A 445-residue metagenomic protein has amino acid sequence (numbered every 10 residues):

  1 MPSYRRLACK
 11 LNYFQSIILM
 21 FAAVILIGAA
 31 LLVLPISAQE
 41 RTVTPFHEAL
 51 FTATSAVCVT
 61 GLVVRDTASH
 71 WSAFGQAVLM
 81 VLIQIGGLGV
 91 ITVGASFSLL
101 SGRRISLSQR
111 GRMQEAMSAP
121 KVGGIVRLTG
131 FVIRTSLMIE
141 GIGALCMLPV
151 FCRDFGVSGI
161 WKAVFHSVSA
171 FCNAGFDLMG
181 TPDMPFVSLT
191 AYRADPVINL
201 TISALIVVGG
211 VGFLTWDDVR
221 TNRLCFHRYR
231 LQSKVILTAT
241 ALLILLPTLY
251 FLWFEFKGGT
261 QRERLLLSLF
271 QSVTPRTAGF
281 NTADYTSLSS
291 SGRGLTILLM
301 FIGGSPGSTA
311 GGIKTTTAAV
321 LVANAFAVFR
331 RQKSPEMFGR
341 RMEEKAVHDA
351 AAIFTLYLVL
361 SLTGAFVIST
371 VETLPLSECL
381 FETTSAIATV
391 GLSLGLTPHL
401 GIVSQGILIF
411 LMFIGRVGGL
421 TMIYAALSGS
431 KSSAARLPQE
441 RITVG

Functional and structural regions predicted by a protein language model:
M1-G445: Membrane-proximal intracellular helices of multi-pass ion channels
